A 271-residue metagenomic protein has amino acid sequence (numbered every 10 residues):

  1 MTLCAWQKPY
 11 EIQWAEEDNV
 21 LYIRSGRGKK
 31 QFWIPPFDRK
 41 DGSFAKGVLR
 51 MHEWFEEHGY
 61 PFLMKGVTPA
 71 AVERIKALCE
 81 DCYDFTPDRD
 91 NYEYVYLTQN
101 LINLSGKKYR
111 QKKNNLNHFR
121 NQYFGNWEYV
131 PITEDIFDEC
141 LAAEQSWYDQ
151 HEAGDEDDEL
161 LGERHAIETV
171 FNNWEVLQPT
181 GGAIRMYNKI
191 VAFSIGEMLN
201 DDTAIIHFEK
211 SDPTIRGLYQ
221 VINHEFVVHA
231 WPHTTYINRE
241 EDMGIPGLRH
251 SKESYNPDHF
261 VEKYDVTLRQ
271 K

Functional and structural regions predicted by a protein language model:
T2-A71, R185-P213: Conserved donor-binding loop and adjoining core beta-sheet/short helix segment in diverse acyl/aminoacyl transferases
L49, P69, E73-K76, N117-N121 (+1 more regions): A broadly conserved amphipathic alpha-helix scaffold signal in soluble, globular proteins
F55-G59, F124, H229-Y236: Short, surface-exposed connector motifs at secondary-structure boundaries
L63-K65, E128, Y236-R239: Short catalytic-loop micro-motif centered on adjacent basic/acidic residues
A71-P87, N114, M243-F260: Conserved active-site alpha-helix within GNAT-family acetyltransferase domains
D81-E156: Acyltransferase donor/substrate-recognition loop-hinge adjacent to the catalytic core
D135-K189: Short, conserved active-site entrance elements at the starts or edges of catalytic domains
P179-R269: Aromatic (often tryptophan-rich) hydrophobic motifs at membrane interfaces
